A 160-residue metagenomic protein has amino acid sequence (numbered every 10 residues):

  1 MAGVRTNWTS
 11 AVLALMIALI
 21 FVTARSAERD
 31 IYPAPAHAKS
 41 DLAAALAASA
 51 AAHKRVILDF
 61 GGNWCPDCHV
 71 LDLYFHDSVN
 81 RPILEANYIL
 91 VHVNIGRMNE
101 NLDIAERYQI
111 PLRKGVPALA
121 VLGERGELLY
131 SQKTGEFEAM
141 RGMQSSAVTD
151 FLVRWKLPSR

Functional and structural regions predicted by a protein language model:
M1-V12: Bacterial N-terminal signal peptides that target proteins for export
A11-I20: Bacterial N-terminal signal peptides
A36, N80-L102: Thiol-based oxidoreductase modules, predominantly thioredoxin-like and allied folds used for disulfide exchange
H37-R55: A short beta-strand-turn-helix
A52-C65: Short active-site neighborhood of thiol/selenol oxidoreductases, capturing the structured segment around
C65-H69, L119: The canonical Cys-X-X-Cys-His
C68-I83: Typically the conserved alpha-helix immediately C-terminal to a functionally engaged Cys/Sec in thioredoxin-like
K114-R160: Non-catalytic, surface beta->alpha helical segment in thiol-disulfide oxidoreductase systems
